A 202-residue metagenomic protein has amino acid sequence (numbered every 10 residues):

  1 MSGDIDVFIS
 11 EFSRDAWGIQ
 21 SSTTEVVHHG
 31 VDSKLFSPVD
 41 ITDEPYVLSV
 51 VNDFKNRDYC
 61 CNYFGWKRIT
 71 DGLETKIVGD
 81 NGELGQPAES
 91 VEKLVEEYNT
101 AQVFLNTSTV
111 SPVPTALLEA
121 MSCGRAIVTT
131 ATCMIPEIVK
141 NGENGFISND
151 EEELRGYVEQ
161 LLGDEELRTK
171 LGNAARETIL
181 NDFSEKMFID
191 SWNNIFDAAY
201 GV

Functional and structural regions predicted by a protein language model:
S2-S37, V50-V51: Donor nucleotide-sugar binding/catalytic pocket of nucleotide-sugar-dependent glycosyltransferases
S33-L35, D40-G85: Conserved catalytic-core segment of nucleotide-activated headgroup transferases in glycan assembly
V95, P114-S122, P136-E137, E143: Short alpha-helical segment that forms part of, or immediately flanks, the ligand-binding pocket in carbohydrate-active
Q102, G124: A short alpha->beta transition loop at the rim of the catalytic pocket in nucleotide-sugar-dependent
T109: Aromatic "clamp/platform" in nucleotide-sugar-dependent glycosyltransferases that forms part of the donor/acceptor
A126-T129: Short hydrophobic beta-strand element within catalytic cores of glycosyltransferases and related nucleotide-activated
N141-E152, Q160-E165: Conserved acidic donor-binding segment of nucleotide-sugar-dependent glycosyltransferases
Q160, L167-D182, F188-N194: A short, well-ordered alpha-helix in the C-terminal region of glycosyltransferases
